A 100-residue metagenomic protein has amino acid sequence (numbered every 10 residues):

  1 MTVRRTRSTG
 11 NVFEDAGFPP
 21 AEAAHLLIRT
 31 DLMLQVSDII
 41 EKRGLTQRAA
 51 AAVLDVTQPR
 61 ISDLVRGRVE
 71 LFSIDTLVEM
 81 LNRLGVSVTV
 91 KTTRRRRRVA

Functional and structural regions predicted by a protein language model:
M1-L34, R95-A100: N-terminal flexible/basic segments that precede or flank functional cores
I40-K42: Short amphipathic helical patch at the helix-1/turn junction of helix-turn-helix
G44-S62: Short alpha-helical DNA-recognition segment
V65: DNA major-groove recognition helix of helix-turn-helix
R68-I74: Short, solvent-exposed alpha-helical "recognition" segments
I74-K91: DNA major-groove recognition helix of helix-turn-helix/homeodomain DNA-binding modules
